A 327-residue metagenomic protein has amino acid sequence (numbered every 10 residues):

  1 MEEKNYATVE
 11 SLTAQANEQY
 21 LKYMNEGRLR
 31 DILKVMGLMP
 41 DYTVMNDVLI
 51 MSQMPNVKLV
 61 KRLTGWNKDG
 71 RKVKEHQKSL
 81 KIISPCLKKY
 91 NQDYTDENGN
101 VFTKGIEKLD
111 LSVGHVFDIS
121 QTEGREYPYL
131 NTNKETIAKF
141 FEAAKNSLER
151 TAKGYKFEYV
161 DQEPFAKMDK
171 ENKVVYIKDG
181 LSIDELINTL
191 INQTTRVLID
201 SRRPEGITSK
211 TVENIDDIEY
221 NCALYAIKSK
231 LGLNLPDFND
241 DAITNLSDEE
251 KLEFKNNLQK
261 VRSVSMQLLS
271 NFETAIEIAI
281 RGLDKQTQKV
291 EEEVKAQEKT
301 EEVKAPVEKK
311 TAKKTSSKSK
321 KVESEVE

Functional and structural regions predicted by a protein language model:
M1-K304, K320-E327: N-terminal accessory/interface modules of nucleic-acid-binding and processing proteins
P306-K320: Arg/Lys-rich low-complexity patches in intrinsically disordered regions that function as generic
